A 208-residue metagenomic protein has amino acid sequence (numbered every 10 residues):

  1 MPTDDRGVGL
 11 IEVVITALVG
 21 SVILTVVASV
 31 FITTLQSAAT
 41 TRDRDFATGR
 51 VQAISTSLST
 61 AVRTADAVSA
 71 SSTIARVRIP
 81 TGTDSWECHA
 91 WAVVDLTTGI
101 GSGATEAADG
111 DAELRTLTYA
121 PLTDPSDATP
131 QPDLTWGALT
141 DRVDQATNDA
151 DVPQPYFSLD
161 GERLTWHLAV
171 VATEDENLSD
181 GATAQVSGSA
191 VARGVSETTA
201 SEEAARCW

Functional and structural regions predicted by a protein language model:
M1-D4, C207-W208: Actinobacteria-biased recognition of intrinsically disordered, low-complexity terminal regions
D4-R63: Aliphatic-rich helix starts adjacent to a transmembrane/signal segment
V26, I79-T81, L168-V170: Short, structured patches in soluble enzyme cores that scaffold and shape functional sites
D45, I74-R76, L164-W166: Residue-level detection of beta-strand scaffold positions
V62-S72: Short, well-structured beta-strand/strand-turn elements
S72-G161, W208: Type IV pilin-like appendage domain
T147-W208: Short linear sequence signals and composition-biased patches located at protein termini or domain-edge surfaces
